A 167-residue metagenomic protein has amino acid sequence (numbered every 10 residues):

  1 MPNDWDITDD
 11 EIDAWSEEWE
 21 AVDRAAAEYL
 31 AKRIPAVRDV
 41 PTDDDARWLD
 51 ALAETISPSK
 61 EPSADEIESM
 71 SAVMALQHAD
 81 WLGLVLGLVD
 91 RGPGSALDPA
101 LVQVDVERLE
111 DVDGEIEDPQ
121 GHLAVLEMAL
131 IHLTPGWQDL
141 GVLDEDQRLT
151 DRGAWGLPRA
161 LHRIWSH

Functional and structural regions predicted by a protein language model:
M1-H167: Donor-sugar nucleotide-binding helix/loop cap in glycosyltransferases
